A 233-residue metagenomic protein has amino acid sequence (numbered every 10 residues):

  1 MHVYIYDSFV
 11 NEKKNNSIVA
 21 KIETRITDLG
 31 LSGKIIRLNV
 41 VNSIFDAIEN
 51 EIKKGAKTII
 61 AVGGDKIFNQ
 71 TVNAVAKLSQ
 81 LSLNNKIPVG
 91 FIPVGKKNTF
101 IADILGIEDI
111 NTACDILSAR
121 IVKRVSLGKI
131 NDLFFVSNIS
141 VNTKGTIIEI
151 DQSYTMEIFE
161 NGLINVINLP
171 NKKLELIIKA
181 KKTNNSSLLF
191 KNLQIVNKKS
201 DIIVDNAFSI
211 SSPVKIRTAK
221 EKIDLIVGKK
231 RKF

Functional and structural regions predicted by a protein language model:
M1-V62, I67-N69, N73, N111-T112 (+3 more regions): ATP/NTP phosphate-donor binding region
V3-I5, I22, I26, I59 (+7 more regions): Hydrophobic beta-strand residues in large extracellular and virion-surface proteins
V10-N11, S43, K96-K97, F135 (+5 more regions): Generic "edge-of-domain/loop-turn" microfeature
K54-A56, L83-N84, S211: Short hydrophobic "helix-edge" motifs at membrane interfaces and signal-peptide entry regions
V62-G63, V89, L105, K220: Short glycine-rich loop/turn motifs that provide flexible caps or phosphate-binding loops at active sites
K77-K191: Catalytic core of DAGKc-family lipid kinases
L176-F233: ATP/nucleoside-binding phosphotransfer catalytic cores, i.e., glycine-rich phosphate-binding loops
